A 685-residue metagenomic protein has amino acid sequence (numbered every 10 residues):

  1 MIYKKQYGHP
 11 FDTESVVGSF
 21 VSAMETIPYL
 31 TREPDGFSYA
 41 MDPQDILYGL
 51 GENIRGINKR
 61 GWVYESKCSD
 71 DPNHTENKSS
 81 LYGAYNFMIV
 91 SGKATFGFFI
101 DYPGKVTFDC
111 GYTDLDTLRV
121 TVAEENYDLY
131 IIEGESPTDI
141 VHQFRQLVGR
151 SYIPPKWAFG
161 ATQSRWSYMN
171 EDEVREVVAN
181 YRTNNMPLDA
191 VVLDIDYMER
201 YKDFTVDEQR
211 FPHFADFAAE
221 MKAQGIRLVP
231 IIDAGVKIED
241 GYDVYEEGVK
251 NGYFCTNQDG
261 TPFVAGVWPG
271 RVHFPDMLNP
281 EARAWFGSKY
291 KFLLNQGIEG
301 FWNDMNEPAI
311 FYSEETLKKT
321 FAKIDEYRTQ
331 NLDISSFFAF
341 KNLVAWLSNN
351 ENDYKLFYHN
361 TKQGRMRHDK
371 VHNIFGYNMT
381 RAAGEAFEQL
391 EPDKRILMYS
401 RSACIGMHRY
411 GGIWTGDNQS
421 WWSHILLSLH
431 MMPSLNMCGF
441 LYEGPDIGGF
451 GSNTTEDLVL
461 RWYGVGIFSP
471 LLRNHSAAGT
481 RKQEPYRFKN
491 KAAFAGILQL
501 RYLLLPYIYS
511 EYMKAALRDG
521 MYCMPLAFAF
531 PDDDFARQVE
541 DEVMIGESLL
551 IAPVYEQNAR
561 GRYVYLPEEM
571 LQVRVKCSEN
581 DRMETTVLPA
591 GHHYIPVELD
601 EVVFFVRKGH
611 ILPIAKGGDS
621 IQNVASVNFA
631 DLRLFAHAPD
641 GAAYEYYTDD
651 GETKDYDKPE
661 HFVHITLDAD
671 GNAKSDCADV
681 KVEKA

Functional and structural regions predicted by a protein language model:
M1-P155, R165-W166, E171, V178-T183 (+5 more regions): Catalytic and substrate-binding clefts that recognize carbohydrates or anionic sugar/phosphate headgroups
M41, L50, S91, F99-Y102 (+11 more regions): Glycine-rich, histidine-containing beta strand-loop boundary motifs that form or position
Y64-C68, L81-A84, R175, R283 (+3 more regions): Short, hydrophobic/amphipathic alpha-helical packing segments that form internal helix faces or helix-helix interfaces
T75, I374-F375, T380-Q389, D393-I396 (+4 more regions): Catalytic core of carbohydrate-active enzymes
Y82-N86, K93-T95, P103, N126 (+9 more regions): Extracellular structured ligand-interaction cores
I89-A94, N257-D259, P567-E568, A669: Short acidic-glycine loop/turn motifs at beta-strand connectors
R150-S164, T261-F274: N-terminal small/glycine-rich loop or linker at the start of catalytic domains across soluble metabolic enzymes
P187-F494, A529-F530: Aromatic- and carboxylate-enriched substrate-binding clefts and catalytic-loop regions of carbohydrate-active enzymes
